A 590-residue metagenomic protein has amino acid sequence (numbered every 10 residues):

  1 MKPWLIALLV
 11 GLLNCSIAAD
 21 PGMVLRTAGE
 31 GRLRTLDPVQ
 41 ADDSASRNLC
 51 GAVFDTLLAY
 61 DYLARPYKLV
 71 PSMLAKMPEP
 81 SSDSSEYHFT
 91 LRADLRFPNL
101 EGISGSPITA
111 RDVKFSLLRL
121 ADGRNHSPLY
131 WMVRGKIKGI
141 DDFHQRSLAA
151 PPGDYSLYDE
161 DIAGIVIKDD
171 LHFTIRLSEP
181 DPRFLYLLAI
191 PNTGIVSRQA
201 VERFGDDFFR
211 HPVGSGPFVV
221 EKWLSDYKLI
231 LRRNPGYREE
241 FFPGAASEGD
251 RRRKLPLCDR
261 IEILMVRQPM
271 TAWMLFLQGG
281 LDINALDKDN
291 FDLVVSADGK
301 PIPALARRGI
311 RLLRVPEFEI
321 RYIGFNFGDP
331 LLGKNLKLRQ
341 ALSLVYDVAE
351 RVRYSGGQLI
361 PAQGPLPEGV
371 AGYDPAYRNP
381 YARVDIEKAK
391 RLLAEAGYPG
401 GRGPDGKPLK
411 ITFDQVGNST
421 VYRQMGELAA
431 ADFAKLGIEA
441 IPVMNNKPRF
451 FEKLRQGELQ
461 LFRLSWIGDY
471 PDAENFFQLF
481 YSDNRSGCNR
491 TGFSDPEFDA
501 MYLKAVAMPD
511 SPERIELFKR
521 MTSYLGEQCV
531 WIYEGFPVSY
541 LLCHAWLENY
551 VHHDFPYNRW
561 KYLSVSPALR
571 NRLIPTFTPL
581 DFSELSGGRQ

Functional and structural regions predicted by a protein language model:
A28-S82, V213: N-terminal lobe/hinge region of extracytoplasmic solute-binding protein
G31-N48, V70-M73, E101-I103, P128-L129 (+4 more regions): A structural "hinge/loop" feature
K76-K136, T174, A272-L275, L332-K334: Aromatic- and charge-enriched surface segment that lines or borders ligand/interaction sites
R111-K114, R119-R198, P217-L224: Surface-exposed binding/hinge segments that line and control ligand-binding clefts or catalytic entry sites
R176-I195, P212-T271, V295-E319, L359 (+1 more regions): Aromatic-rich, solvent-exposed beta-strand/loop patch
F218, L332-G333, I360-Y398, G417-M425: Structural transition elements
Q268-M270, L359-P361, A396-G468, S511 (+3 more regions): Ligand/substrate-recognition segments at binding pockets and active sites
R307, P316, Q340, L344 (+7 more regions): Extracytoplasmic/peripheral linker and loop segments enriched in polar/acidic and small residues with frequent Thr/Pro
